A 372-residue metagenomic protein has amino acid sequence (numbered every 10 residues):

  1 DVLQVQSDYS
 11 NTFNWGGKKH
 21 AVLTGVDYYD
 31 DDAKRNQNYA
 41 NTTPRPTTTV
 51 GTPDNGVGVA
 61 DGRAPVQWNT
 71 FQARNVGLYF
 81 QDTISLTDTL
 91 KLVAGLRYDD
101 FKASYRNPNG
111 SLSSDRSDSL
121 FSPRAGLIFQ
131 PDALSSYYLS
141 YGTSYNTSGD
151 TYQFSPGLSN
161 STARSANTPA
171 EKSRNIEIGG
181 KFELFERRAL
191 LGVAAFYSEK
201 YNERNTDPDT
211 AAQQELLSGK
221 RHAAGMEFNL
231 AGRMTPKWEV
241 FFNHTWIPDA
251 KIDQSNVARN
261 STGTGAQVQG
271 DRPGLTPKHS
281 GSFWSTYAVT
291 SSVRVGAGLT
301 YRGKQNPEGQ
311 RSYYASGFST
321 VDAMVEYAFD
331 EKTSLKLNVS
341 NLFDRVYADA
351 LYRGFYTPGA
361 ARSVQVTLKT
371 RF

Functional and structural regions predicted by a protein language model:
D1-L3, Q72-V76, S117-F121, K172-I176 (+5 more regions): Residues that define the transmembrane beta-barrel architecture of outer-membrane proteins
D1-Y79: Replace "related TpsB outer-membrane translocases also match" with "some related outer-membrane beta-barrels such as
V5-N11, L78-I84, A125-F129, I178-F182 (+6 more regions): Residues on the lipid-exposed face of transmembrane beta-strands in outer-membrane beta-barrel proteins
K19-L23, D27-Y29, N69-K200, R233-T235 (+2 more regions): Structural signature of Gram-negative outer-membrane beta-barrels, strongest in the C-terminal barrel of TonB-dependent
K34-N41, S104-S111, G149-L158, E203-A212 (+5 more regions): Outer-membrane beta-barrel translocator domains and adjoining extracellular loop/strand segments of Gram-negative
R35-Q67, S114-D115, G157-A166, T210-L217 (+1 more regions): Surface-exposed loop/turn segments flanking beta-strands in extracellular/periplasmic regions
D88, G192-E199, L217-G309, F343: Gram-negative outer-membrane beta-barrel transporters
T300-E308, E326-F372: C-terminal beta-signal and adjacent terminal beta-strands/loops of Gram-negative outer-membrane beta-barrel proteins
